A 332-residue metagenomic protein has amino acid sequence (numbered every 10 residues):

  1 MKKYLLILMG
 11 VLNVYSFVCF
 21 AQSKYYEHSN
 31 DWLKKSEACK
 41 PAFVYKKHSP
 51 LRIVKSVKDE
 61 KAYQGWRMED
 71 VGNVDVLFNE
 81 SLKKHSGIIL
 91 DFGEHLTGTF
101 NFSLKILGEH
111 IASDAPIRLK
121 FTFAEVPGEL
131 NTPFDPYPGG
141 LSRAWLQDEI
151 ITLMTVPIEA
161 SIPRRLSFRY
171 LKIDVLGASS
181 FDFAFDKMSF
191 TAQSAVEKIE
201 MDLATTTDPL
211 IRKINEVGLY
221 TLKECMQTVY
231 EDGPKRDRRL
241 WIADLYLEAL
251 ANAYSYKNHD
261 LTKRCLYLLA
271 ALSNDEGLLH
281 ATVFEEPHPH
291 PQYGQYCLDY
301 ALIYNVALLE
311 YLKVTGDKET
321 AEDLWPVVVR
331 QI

Functional and structural regions predicted by a protein language model:
M1-S23: Bacterial Sec-dependent N-terminal signal peptides
L5-L6, K55, R239: Sequence-pattern detector for short linear motifs and compositional/periodic biases rather than a specific fold
Q22-D232, D260, A281-E285, E319: Extracellular/oxidizing-compartment recognition motifs
A144-F181, L210, I214, L222-C225 (+1 more regions): Aromatic-rich carbohydrate-recognition surfaces in CAZymes
K235: Short, solvent-exposed loop/turn elements at beta->coil junctions and helix N-caps that rim active or binding pockets
